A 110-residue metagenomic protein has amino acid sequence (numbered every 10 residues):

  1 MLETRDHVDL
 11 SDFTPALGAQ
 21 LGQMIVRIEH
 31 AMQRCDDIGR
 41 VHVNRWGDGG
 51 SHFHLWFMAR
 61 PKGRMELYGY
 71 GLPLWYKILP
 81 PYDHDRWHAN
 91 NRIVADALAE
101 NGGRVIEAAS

Functional and structural regions predicted by a protein language model:
M1-S110: HIT superfamily nucleotide-processing domains
